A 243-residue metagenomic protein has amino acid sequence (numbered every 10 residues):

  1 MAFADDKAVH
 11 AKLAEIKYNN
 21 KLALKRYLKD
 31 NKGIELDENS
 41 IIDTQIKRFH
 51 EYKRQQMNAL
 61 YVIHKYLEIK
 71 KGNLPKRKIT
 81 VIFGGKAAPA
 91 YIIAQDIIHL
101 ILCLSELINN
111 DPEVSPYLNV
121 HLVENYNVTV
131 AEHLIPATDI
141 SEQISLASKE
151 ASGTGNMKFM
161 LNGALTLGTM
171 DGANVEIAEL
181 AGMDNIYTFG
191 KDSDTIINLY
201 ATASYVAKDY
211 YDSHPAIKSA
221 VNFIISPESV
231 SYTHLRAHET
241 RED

Functional and structural regions predicted by a protein language model:
M1-E35: Extended, charge-enriched "interface" segments that sit outside catalytic cores
R26-A131: Long, K/E/R/D-enriched contiguous segments that form extended
K86-P89, Y126-V128, L146-K149, A164-T166 (+2 more regions): Short, glycine-/Ser/Thr-/acidic-enriched flexible segments
D139-D184: A donor-sugar binding/catalytic signature common to diverse glycosyltransferases and related nucleotide-sugar
E176-A203: Acidic/histidine-rich catalytic neighborhood
I217-S226, Y232: Long, charge-rich alpha-helical interaction segments
T233-T240: Conserved small/polar residues in nucleotide/adenosyl-binding loops
